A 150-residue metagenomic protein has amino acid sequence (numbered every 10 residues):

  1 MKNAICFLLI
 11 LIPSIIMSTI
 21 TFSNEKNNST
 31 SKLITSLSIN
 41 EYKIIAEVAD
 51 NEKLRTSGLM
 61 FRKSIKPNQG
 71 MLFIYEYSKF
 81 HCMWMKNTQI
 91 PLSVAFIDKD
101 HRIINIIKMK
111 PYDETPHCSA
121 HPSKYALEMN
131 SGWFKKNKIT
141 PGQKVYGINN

Functional and structural regions predicted by a protein language model:
M1-I5: Positively charged n-region of N-terminal signal peptides that target proteins for export
F7-M17: Bacterial N-terminal signal peptides
N24-N150: Compact, glycine-rich, soluble single-domain proteins
